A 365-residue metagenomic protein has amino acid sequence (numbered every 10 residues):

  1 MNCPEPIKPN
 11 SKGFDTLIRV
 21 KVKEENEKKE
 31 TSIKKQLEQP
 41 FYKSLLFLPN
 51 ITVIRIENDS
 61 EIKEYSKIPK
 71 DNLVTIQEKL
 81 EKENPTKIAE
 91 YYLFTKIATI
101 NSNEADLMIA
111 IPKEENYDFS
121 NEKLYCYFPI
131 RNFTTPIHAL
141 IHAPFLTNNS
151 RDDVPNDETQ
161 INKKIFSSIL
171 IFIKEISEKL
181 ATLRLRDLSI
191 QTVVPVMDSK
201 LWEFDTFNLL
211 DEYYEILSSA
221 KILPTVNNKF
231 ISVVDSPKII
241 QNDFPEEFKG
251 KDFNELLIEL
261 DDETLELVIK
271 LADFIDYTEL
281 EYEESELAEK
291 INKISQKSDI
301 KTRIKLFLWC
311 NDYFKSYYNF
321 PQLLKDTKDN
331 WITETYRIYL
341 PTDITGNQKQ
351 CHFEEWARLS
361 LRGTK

Functional and structural regions predicted by a protein language model:
M1-K365: GHKL/Bergerat-fold ATPase module
